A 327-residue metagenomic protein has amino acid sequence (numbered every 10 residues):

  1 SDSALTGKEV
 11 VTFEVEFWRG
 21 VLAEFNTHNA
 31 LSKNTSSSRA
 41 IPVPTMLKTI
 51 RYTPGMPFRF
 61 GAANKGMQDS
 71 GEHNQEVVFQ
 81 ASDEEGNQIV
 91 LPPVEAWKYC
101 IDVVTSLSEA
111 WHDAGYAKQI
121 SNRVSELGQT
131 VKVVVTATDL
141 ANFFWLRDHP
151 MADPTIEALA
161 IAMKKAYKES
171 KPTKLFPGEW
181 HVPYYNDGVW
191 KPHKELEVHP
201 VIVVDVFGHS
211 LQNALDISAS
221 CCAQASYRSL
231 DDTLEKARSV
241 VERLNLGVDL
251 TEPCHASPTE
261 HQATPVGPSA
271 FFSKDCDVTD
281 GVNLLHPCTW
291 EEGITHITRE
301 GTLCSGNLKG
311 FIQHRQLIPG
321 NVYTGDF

Functional and structural regions predicted by a protein language model:
S1-F327: A conserved ligand/cofactor-binding region detector
